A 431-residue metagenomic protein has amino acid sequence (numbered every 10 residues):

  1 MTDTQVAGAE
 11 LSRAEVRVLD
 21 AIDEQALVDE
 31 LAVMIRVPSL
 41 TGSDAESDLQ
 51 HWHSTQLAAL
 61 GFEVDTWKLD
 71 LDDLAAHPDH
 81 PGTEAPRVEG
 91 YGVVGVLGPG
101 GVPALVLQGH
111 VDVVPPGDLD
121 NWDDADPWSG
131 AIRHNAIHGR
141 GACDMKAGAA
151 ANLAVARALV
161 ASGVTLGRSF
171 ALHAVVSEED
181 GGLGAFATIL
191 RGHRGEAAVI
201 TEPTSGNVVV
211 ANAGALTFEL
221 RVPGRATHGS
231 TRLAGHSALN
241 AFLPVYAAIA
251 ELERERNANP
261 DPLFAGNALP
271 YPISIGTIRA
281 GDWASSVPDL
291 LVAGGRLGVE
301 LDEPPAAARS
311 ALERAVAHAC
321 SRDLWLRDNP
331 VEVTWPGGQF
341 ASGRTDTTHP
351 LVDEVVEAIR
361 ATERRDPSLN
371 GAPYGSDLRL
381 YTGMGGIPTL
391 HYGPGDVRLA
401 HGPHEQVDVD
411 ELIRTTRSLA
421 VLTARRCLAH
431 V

Functional and structural regions predicted by a protein language model:
M1-E15, R87, V210, E219-V431: Metal-dependent amide/peptide-bond hydrolase catalytic core, centered on the "pita-bread" metallohydrolase fold
D3-I137, L166, D396: Acidic/His- and Gly-rich active-site-bordering loop/insert found across diverse amide/peptide-bond hydrolases
D65, L105-L107, H173, A197-V199 (+1 more regions): Hydrophobic/aromatic beta-strand patches that form the interior of the parallel beta-sheet core in alpha/beta enzyme
V111, P203, Y374: Active-site metal-binding loops of divalent metal-dependent hydrolases
P116-I132, V210-R221, E357, L390: Acidic-glycine-rich active-site phosphate/pyrophosphate-binding loop
I137, A142-C143, A147-E253, H401-R417 (+1 more regions): Fold-level recognition of mixed alpha/beta catalytic cores in primary-metabolism enzymes, strongest
